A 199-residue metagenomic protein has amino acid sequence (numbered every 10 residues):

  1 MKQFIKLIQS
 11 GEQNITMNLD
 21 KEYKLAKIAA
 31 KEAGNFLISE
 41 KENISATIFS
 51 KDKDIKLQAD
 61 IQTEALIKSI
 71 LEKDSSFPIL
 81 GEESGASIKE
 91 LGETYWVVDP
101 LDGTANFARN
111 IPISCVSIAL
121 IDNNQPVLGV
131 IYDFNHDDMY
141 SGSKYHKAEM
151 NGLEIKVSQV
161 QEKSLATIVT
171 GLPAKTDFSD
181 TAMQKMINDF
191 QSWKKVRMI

Functional and structural regions predicted by a protein language model:
K2-L101: N-terminal subdomain of lithium-sensitive/metallo-dependent phosphomonoesterases centered on the IMPase/IPPase/PAP
L37, D60, L71, T104 (+3 more regions): Residue-level signal for inorganic ion chemistry
I44-T47, A148, Q191-R197: Short secondary-structure junctions
E90-E149: DPxDG-like acidic metal-binding loop motif
V127, I155-V157: Short, isolated positions in well-ordered beta-strands
V157-I199: An extended, acidic
